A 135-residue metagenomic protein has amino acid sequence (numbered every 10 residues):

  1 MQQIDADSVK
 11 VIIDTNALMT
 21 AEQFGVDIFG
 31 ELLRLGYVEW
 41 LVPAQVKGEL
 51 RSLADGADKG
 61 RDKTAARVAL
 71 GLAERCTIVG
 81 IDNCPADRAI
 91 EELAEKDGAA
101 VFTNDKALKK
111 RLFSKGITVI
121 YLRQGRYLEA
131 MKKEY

Functional and structural regions predicted by a protein language model:
M1-E74: Domain-level signal for Mg2+-assisted phosphodiester chemistry and nucleotide/NA-binding surfaces in nucleic-acid
V46-Y135: Nuclease catalytic cores that cleave nucleic-acid phosphodiester bonds, predominantly acidic two-metal-ion
